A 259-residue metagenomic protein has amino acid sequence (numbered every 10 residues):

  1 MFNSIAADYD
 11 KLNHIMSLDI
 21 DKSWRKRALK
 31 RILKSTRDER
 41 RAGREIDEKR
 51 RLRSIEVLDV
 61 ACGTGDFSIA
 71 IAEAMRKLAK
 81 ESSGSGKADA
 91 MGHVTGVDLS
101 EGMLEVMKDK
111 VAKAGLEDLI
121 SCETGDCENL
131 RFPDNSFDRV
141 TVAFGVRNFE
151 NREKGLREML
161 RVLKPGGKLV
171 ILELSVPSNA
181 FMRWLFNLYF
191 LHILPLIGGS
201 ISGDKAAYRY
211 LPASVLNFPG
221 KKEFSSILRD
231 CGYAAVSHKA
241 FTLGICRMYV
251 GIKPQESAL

Functional and structural regions predicted by a protein language model:
Y9, V140-T141: Hydrophobic beta-strand segment of the Class I
K11, L18-E39, I46-I55, A70 (+1 more regions): Conserved alpha-helix/loop element of class I SAM-dependent methyltransferases that forms part of the SAM/SAH-binding
E56-L130: Class I SAM-dependent methyltransferase SAM/SAH-binding core
A79, F149-E150, L163-K164: Helix-to-beta-strand junctions that scaffold the AdoMet/dcAdoMet cofactor pocket in Class I SAM-dependent enzymes
E128-R139: A short acidic, Gly/Pro-enriched loop at the edge of an enzyme's catalytic core that lines a small-molecule cofactor
E153-P165: A short glycine-rich, Lys/Arg-flanked "PGG" loop and its adjoining helix->strand segment in the class I
L172-C231, S237: C-terminal alpha-helical "lid/dimerization" subdomain adjacent to the S-adenosyl-L-methionine
C231-L259: Core SAM-dependent methyltransferase catalytic element
